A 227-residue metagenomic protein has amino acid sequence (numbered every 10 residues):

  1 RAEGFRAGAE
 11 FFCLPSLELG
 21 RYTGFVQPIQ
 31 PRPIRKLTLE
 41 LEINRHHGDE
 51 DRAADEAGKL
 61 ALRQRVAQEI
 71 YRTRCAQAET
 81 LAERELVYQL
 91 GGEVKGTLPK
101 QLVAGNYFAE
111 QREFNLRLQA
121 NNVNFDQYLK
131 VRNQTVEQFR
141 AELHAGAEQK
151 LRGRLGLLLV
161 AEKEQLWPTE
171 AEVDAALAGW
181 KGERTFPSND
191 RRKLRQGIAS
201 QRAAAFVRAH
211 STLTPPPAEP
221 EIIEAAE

Functional and structural regions predicted by a protein language model:
R1-E227: FKBP-type peptidyl-prolyl cis-trans isomerases
